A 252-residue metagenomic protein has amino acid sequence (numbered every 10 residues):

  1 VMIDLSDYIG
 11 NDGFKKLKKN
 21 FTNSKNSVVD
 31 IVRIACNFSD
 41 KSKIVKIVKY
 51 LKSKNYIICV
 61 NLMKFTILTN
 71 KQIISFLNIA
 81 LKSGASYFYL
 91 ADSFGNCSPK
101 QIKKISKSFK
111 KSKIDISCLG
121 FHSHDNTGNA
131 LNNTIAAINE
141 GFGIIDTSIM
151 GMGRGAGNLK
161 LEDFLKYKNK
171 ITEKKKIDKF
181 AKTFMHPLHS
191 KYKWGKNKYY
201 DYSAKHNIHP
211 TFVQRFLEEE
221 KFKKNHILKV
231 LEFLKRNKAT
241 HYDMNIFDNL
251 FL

Functional and structural regions predicted by a protein language model:
V1-I79: Active-site beta->alpha loop and helix N-cap motifs at the rims of alpha/beta catalytic domains
G10-F14, L161, V213, K224-I227: Alpha-helix initiation and N-capping motif
F21-D30, I74-A91, A137-I144, I171 (+1 more regions): Structural recognition of alpha->loop->beta junctions
V28, K43, I47, T69-F76 (+7 more regions): General structural feature for long, well-ordered alpha-helical segments within catalytic domains of soluble enzymes
I34-C36, C59-F65, L90-D92, H122 (+1 more regions): A generic structural motif
K49-I57, N78-S86, K111-S117, N139-E140: Secondary-structure boundary elements
Y87-W194: Catalytic alpha/beta core domains of metabolic enzymes, predominantly
K176-L252: A mid-to-C-terminal "edge-of-domain" accessory segment
